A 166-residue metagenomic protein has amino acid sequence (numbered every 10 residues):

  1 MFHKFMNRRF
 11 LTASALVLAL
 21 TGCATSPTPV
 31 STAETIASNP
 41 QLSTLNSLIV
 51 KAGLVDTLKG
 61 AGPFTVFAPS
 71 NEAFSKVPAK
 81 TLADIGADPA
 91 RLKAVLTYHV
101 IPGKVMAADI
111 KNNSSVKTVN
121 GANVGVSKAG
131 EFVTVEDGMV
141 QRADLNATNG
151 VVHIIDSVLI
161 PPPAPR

Functional and structural regions predicted by a protein language model:
F2-T12, V17, G22-R166: Mature, structured domains of secreted/extracytosolic soluble proteins
